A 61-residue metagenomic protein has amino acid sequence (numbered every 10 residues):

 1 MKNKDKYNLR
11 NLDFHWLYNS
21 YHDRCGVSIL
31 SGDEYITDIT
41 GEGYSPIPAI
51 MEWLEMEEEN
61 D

Functional and structural regions predicted by a protein language model:
M1-D5, M51-D61: Short intrinsically disordered terminal tails
K2-S20: Short N-terminal "domain-start" leader segments that mark the transition from disordered tails or signal peptides into
H15-L54: Acidic, low-complexity, intrinsically disordered interaction modules
